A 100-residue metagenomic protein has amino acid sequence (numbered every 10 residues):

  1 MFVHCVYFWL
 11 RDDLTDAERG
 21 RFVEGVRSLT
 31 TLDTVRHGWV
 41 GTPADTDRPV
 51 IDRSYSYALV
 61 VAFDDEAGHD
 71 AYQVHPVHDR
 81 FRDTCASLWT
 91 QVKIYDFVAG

Functional and structural regions predicted by a protein language model:
M1-S56, D64-A71, V98-G100: Short S/T/G/P-rich N-terminal loop/turn motif that feeds into the first structured element of a domain
E66-Y95: C-terminal structural segments of small proteins and small subunits
